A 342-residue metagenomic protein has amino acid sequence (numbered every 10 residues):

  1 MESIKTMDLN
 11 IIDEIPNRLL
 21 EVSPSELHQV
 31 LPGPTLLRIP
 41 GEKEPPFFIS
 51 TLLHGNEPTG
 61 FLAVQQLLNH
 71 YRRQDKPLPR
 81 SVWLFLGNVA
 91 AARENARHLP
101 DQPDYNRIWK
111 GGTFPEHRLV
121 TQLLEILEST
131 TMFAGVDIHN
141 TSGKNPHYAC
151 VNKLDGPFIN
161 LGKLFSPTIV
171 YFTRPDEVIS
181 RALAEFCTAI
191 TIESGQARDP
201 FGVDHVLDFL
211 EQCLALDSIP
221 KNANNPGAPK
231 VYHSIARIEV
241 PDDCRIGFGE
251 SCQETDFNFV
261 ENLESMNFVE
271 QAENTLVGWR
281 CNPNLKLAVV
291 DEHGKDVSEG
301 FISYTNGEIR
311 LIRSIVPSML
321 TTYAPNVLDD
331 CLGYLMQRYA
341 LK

Functional and structural regions predicted by a protein language model:
M1-K342: Structured catalytic-domain cores with a bias toward divalent-metal coordination
